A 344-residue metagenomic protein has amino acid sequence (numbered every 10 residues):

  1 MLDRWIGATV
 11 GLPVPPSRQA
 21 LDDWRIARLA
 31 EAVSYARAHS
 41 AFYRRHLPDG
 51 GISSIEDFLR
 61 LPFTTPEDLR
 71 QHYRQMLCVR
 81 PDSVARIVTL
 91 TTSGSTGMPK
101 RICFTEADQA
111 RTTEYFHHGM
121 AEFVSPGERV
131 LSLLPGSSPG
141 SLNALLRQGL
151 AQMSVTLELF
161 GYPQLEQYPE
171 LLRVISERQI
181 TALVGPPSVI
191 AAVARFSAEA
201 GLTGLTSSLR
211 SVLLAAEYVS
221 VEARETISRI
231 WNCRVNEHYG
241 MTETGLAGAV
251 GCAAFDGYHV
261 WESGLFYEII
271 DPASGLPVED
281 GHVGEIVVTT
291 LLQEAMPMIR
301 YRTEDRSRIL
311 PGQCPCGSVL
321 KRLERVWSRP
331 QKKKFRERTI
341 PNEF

Functional and structural regions predicted by a protein language model:
M1-A20, W24-A27, E31, E158-F344: Active-site glycine/GP-rich loop and adjacent strand/helix microenvironment that borders small-molecule binding pockets
M1-T91, G97-R111, H118, E177: Nucleotide 5′-phosphate-binding alpha/beta core
S34, R45, Q148, Q152 (+2 more regions): Surface-exposed charge patches
A36, T92-S95, V130, L183 (+2 more regions): Conserved S/T- and glycine-rich ATP-binding loop of Class I adenylate-forming
A38, D49, E122, Q152 (+3 more regions): Residues at alpha-helix termini
E106-G119, R129-A192: AMP-binding/adenylate-forming
V124-E128: Short helix-loop-beta connector
